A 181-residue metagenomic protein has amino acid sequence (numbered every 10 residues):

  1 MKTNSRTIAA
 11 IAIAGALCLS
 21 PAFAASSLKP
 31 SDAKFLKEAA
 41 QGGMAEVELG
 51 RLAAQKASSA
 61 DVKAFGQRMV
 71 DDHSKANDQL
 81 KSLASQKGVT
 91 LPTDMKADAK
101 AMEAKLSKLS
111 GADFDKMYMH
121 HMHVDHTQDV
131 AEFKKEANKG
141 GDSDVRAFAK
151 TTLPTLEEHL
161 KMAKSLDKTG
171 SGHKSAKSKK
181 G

Functional and structural regions predicted by a protein language model:
K2-G181: His/Met- and acidic-residue-enriched segments that coordinate or traffic transition-metal cofactors and support
